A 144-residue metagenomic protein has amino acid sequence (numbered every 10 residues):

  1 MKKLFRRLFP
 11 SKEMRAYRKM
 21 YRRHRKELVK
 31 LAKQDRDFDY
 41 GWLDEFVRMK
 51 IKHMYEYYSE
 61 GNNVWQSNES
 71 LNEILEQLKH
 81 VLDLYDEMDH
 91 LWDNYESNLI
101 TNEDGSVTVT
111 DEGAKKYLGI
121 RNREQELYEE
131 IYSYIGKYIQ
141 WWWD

Functional and structural regions predicted by a protein language model:
M1-W141: Long, non-globular targeting/processing and low-complexity regions
